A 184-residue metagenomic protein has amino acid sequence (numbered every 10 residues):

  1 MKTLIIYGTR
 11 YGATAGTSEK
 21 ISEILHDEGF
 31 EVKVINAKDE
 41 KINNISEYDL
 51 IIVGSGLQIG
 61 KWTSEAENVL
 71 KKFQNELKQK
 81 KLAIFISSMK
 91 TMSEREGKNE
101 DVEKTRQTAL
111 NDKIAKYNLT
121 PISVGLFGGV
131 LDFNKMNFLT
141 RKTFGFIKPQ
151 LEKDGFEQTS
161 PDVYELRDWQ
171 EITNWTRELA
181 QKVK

Functional and structural regions predicted by a protein language model:
M1, R10-Y11, I21, K80 (+2 more regions): Non-catalytic interaction surface on structured domains
K2-F30: N-terminal beta1-alpha1 ligand-phosphate binding loop
I6-G8, I35, F85, F127: Short hydrophobic segments within beta-strands
R10-Y11, D39, M89, L131: Short, glycine/serine-rich, charged loops/turns that create anion-binding and catalytic segments at active sites
G16, E28, L50, Q58-K184: FMN-binding flavodoxin-like domain, especially the glycine-rich phosphate-binding loop
E28-K41: A short beta-strand-loop structural module common to alpha/beta enzyme folds
S46-E47: Alpha-helix C-terminal capping/helix-to-coil transition sites in glycosyltransferase folds
S55: Glycine-rich, N-terminal phosphate-binding loop of Rossmann-like dinucleotide-binding domains
